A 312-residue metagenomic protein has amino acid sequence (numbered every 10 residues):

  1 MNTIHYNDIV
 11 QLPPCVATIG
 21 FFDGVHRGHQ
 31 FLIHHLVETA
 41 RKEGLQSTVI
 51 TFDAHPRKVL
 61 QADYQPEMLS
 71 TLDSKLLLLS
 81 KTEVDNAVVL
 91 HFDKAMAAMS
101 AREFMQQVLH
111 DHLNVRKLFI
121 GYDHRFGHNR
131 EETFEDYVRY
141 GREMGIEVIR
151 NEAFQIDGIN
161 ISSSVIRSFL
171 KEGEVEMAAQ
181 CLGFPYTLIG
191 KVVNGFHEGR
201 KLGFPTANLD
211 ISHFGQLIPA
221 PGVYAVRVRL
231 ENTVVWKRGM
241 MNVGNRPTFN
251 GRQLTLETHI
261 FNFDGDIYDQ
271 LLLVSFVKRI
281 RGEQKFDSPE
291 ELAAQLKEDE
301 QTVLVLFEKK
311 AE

Functional and structural regions predicted by a protein language model:
M1-T3, P14-C15: Extreme N-terminal starter segment of soluble prokaryotic enzymes
N2-D8, V88: Short acidic-hydrophobic, aromatic-tinged amphipathic segments that line or gate anion-handling sites
D8-T71: N-terminal catalytic cores of NTP/NDP-binding nucleotidyl/phosphoryl-transfer enzymes
H26, L79, L118, A178 (+2 more regions): Residue-level signal for inorganic ion chemistry
F52, F92, A153: Cofactor-binding loop segments of dinucleotide-utilizing enzymes, especially the Rossmann-like FAD- and NAD(P)+-binding
K58-M144: N-terminal Rossmann-like or analogous alpha/beta NTP/dinucleotide-binding catalytic cores that position adenine
G141-N242: Glycine-rich, Lys/Arg-enriched anion-binding loops that position phosphate/diphosphate groups for phosphoryl
G195-E312: Phosphate/ribose-recognition catalytic cores of enzymes acting on nucleotide-derived substrates
